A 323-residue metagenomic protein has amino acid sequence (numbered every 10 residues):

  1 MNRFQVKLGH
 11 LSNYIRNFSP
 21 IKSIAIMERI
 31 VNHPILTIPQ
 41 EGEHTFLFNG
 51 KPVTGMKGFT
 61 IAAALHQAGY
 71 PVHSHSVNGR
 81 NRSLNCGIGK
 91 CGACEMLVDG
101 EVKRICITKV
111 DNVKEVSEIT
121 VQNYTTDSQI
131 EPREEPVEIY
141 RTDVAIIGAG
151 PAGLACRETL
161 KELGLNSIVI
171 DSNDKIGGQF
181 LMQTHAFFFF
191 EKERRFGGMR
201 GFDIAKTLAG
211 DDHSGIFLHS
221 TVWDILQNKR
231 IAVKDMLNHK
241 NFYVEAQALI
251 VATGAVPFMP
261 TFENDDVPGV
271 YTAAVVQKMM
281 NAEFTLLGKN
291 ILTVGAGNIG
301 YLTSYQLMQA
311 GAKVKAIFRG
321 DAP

Functional and structural regions predicted by a protein language model:
Q5, L11-Y14, F18-S19, L65: Short hydrophobic targeting helices and cationic amphipathic motifs that mediate membrane/organellar targeting
I26-Y140: Signature of N-terminal electron-transfer/Fe-S-associated modules in redox systems
T54-F59, S83-G92, I146-A149, G153-E158 (+2 more regions): Cysteine-centered iron-sulfur cluster-binding motifs in ferredoxin-type domains/subunits of redox enzymes
N78-N81, G100-A145, G201-N290: FAD-binding core/adjacent interface of flavoenzyme oxidoreductases
P132-S172, A255-A322: Rossmann-like dinucleotide/flavin-binding elements
D174-F196: Conserved N-terminal glycine-rich FAD pyrophosphate-binding loop of Rossmann-like flavoproteins
F188-A205, A322-P323: Short beta-strand to alpha-helix junction loop
